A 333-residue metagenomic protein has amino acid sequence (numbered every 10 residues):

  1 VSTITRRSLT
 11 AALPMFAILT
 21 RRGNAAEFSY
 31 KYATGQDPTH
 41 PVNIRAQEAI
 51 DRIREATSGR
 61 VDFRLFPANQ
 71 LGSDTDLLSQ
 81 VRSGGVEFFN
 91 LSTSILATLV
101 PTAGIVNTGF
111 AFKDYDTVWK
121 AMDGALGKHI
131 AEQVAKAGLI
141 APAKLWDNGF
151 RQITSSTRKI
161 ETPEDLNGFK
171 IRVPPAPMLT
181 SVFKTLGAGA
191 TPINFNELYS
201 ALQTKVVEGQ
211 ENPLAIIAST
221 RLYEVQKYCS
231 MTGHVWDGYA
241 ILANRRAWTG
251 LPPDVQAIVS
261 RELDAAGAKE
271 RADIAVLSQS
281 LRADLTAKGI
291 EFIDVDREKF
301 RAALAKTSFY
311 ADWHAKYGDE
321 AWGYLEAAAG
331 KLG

Functional and structural regions predicted by a protein language model:
S2-I4, T10-T117, A125-L126, E132-G333: N-terminal secretory/targeting leader peptides
